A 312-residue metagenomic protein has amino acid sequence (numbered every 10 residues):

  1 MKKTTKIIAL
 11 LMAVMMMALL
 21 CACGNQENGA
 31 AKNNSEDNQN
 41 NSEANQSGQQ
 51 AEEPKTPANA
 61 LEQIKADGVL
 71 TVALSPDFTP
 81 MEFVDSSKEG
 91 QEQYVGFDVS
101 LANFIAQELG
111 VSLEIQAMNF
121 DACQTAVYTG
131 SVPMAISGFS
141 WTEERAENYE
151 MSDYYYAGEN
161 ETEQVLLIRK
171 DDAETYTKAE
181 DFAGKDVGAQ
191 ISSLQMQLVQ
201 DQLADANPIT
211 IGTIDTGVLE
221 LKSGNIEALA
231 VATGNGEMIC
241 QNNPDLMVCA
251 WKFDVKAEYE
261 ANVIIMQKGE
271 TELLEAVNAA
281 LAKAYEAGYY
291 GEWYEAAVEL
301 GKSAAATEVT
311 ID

Functional and structural regions predicted by a protein language model:
A18-A22: C-terminal motif of bacterial Sec signal peptides marking the signal peptidase cleavage site
E27-A30, G48-K55, L194-I209, M247-F253 (+1 more regions): Ligand-binding clefts/hinges and TM-proximal coupling segments of bilobed small-molecule sensing domains
G29-Q93, E174-T175, A179-D186, E308-D312: Immediate post-signal peptide segment of exported/extracytoplasmic ligand-binding proteins
E53-F139: Extracytoplasmic small-molecule ligand-binding "clamshell" domains of the periplasmic binding protein/Venus flytrap
F97, E114-A126, E174, I209-S223: Short helix-initiation/N-cap motifs at beta->coil->alpha
S112-D181, V255: Acidic, polar ligand-binding/catalytic clefts
A122, F139-N148, L198-D201, K222-S223 (+2 more regions): A ligand-binding cleft/hinge motif common to bilobed small-molecule-binding domains
A157-K170, Q241-A279, G301-D312: Periplasmic-binding protein-like
